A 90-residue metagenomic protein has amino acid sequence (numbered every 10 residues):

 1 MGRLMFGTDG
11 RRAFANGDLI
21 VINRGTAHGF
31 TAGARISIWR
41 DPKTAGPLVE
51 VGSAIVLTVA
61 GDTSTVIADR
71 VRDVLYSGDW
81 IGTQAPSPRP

Functional and structural regions predicted by a protein language model:
M1-P90: Surface-exposed, polar/charged interaction patches used for macromolecular assembly or partner binding
